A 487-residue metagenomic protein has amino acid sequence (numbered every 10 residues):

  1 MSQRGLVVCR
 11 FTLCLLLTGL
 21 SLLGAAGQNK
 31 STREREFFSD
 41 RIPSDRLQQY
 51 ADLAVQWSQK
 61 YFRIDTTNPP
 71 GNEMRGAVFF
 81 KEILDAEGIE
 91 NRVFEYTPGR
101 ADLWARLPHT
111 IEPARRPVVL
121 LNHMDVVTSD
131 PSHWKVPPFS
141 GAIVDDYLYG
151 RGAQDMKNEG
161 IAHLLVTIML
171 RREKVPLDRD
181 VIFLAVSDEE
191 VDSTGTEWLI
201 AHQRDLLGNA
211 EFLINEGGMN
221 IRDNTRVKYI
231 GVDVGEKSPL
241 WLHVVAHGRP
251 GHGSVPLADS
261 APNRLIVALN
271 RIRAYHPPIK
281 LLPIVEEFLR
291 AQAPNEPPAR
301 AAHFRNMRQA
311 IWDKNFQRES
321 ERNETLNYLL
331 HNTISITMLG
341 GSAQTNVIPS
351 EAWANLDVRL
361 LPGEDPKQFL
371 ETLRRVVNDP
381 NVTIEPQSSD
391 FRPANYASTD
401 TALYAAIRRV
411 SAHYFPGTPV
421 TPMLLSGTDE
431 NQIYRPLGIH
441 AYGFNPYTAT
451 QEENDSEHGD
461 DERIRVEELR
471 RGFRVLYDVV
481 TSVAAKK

Functional and structural regions predicted by a protein language model:
M1-V8: N-terminal secretory signal peptides that target proteins for export/translocation
R10-S21: Bacterial N-terminal signal peptides
A25, N29-E36, M219-K228, V232-G235 (+3 more regions): Metal-dependent amide/peptide-bond hydrolase catalytic core, centered on the "pita-bread" metallohydrolase fold
N29-R151, L170-R179, L356: Acidic/His- and Gly-rich active-site-bordering loop/insert found across diverse amide/peptide-bond hydrolases
S44-V55, P69-A77, A153-M156, A258 (+5 more regions): Solvent-exposed, acidic/flexible segments
D52-K60, M74, V78-E82, D146 (+9 more regions): Solvent-exposed, polar/charged alpha-helical surfaces in well-ordered, non-transmembrane soluble domains, broadly
T67-P69, P98-G99, I111-P113, M124-T128 (+5 more regions): Solvent-exposed loop/turn segments at secondary-structure junctions within structured extracellular/periplasmic domains
Y147-L148, Q154-G231: Acidic/histidine-rich catalytic neighborhood of metal-dependent amide-processing enzymes
